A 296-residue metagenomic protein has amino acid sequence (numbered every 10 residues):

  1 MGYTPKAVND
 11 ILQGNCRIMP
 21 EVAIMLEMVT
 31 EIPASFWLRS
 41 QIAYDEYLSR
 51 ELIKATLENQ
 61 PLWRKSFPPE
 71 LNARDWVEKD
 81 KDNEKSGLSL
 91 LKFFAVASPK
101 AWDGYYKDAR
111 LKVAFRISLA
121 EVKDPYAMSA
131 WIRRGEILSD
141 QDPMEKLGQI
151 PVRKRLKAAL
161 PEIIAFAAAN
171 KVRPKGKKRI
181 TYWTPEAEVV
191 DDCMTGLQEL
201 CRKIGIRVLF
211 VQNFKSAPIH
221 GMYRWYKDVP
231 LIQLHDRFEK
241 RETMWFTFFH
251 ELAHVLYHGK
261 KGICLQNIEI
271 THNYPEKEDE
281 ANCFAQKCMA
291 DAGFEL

Functional and structural regions predicted by a protein language model:
G2-E27: Recognition helix of helix-turn-helix/homeodomain-like DNA-binding domains that insert into the DNA major groove
T4, P33, R207: Residue-level detector of anion-binding/catalytic polar loops
D10, R39, C283: DNA-binding alpha-helical recognition surfaces that contact promoter or target DNA
G14, A43, H254: Alpha-helical DNA-recognition elements
P33-Q60: Short amphipathic recognition helices of helix-turn-helix/homeodomain-type DNA-binding modules
E51-I164: Hydrophobic or amphipathic, alpha-helical segments that drive membrane association/targeting
R116-I117, P125-L296: Conserved binding/catalytic microenvironments
